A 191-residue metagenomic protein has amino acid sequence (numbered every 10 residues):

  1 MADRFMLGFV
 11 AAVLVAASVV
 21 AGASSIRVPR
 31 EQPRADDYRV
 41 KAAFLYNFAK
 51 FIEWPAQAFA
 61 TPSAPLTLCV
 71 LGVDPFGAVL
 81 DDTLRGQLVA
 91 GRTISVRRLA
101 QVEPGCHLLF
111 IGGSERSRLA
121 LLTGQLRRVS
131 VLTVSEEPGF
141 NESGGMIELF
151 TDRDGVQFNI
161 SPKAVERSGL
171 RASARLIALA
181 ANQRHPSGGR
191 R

Functional and structural regions predicted by a protein language model:
A2-R191: Short hydrophobic alpha-helices and adjacent helix-cap/hinge residues
